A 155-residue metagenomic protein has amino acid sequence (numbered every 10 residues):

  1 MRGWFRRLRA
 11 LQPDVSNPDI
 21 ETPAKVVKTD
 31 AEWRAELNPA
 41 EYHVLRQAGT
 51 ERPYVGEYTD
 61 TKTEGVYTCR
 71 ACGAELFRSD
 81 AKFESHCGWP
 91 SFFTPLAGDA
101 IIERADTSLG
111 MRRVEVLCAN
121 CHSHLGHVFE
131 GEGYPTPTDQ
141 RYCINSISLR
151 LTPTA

Functional and structural regions predicted by a protein language model:
R2-D30: N-terminal pre-domain segments of enzymes
D14, A24-V26, D30-A155: A short Gly-Trp-Pro
